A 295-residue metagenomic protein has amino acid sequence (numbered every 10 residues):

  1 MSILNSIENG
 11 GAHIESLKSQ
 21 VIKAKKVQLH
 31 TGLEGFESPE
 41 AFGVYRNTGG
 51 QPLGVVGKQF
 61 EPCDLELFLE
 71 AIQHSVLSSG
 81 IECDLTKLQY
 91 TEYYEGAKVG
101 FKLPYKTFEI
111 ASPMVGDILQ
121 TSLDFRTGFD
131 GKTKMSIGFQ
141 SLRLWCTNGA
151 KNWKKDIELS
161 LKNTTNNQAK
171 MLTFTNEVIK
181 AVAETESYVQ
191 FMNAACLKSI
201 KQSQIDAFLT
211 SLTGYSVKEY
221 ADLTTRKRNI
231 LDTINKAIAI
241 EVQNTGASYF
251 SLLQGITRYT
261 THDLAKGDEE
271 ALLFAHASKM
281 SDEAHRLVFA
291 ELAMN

Functional and structural regions predicted by a protein language model:
M1-G32, K106-N295: Intrinsically disordered, low-complexity regions enriched in serine/threonine
M1-T91: N-terminal low-complexity, intrinsically disordered segments
F68, A97-F101, F139-S141: Extended low-polarity, hydrophobic cluster-rich segments
H74-S112, S278-S281: Ser/Thr-rich, low-complexity intrinsically disordered terminal regions
